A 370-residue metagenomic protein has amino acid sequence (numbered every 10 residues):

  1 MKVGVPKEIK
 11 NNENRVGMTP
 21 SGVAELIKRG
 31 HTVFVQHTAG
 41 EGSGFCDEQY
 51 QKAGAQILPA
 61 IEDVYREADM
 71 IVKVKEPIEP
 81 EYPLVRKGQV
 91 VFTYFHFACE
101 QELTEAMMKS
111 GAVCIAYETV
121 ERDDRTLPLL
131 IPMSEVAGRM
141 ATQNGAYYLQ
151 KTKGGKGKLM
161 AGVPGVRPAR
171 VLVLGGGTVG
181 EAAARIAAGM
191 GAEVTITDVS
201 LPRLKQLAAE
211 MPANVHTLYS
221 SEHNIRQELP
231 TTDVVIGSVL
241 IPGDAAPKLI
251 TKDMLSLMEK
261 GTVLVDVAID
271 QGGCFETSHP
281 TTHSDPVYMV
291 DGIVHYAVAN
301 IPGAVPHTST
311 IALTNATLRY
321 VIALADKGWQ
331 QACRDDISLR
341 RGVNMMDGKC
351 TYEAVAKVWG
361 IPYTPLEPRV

Functional and structural regions predicted by a protein language model:
K2, E8, P77-A169, V298-N300: Glycine/serine-rich phosphate-binding loop and adjoining beta1-alpha1 elements at the start of nucleotide-handling
K2-A106, S110: An N-terminal-biased, well-structured beta-alpha scaffold segment characteristic of Rossmann-like dinucleotide-binding
P6-G42, T152-G237, V287: Glycine-rich phosphate/diphosphate-binding loop of Rossmann-like nucleotide-binding domains
V23, D47, T104, T142 (+4 more regions): Generic hydrophobic/aromatic pocket-lining and core-packing "Φ" positions
D69, K75-E76, F95-H96, S221 (+3 more regions): Short glycine-/small-residue-rich Rossmann-like dinucleotide-binding loops
E118-L159, I269, C274-V370: Adenosine-phosphate binding glycine-rich loop
A209-D291: Rossmann-like adenosine-cofactor binding region
